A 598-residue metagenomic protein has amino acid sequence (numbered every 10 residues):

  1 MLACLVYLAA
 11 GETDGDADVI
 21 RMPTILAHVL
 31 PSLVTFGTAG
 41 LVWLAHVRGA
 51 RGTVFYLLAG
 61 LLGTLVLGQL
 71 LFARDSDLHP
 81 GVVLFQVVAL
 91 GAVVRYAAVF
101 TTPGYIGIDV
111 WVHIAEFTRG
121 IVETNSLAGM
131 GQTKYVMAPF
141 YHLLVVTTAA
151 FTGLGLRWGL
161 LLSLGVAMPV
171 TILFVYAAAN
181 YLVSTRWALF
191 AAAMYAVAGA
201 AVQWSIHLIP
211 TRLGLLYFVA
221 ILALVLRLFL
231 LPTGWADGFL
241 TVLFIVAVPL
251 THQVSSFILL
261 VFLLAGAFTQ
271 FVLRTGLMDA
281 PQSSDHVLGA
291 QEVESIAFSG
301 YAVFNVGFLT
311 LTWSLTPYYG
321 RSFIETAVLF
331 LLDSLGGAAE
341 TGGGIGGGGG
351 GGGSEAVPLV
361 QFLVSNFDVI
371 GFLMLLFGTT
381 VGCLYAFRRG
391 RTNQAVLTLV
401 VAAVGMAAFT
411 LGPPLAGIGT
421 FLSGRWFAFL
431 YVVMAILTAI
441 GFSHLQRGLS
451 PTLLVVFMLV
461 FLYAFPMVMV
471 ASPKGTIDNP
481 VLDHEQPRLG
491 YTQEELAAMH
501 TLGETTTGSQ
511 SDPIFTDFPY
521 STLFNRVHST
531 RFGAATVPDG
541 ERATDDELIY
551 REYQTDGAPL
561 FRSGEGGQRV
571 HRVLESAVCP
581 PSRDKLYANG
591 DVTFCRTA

Functional and structural regions predicted by a protein language model:
M1, Y56-L61, F257, I418-R447: Hydrophobic/aromatic-rich transmembrane helices and adjacent perimembrane loops
A3-A97: Start-transfer (signal-anchor) and selected internal transmembrane alpha helices of multi-pass inner/ER membrane
R74-L216, G424, F429, N479: Active-site lumenal/periplasmic loops and adjacent helix-entry segments of GT-C-fold, multi-pass membrane
F85-V88, A92, D237, T241 (+2 more regions): Transmembrane alpha-helix segments characteristic of polytopic inner-membrane glycan-assembly/cell-envelope
D109, L208-G214, L231-F239, V246-L376: Transmembrane catalytic cores of multi-pass membrane glycosyltransferases and polysaccharide-assembly enzymes
Y217, G424, L437-A598: Extracytoplasmic
V219-A236: Membrane-interface transmembrane helices that cradle and orient dolichyl/undecaprenyl
P232, A280-I296, I370, T379-G405 (+1 more regions): Membrane-interface helix-loop-helix junctions at transmembrane boundaries of multi-pass membrane enzymes, predominantly
